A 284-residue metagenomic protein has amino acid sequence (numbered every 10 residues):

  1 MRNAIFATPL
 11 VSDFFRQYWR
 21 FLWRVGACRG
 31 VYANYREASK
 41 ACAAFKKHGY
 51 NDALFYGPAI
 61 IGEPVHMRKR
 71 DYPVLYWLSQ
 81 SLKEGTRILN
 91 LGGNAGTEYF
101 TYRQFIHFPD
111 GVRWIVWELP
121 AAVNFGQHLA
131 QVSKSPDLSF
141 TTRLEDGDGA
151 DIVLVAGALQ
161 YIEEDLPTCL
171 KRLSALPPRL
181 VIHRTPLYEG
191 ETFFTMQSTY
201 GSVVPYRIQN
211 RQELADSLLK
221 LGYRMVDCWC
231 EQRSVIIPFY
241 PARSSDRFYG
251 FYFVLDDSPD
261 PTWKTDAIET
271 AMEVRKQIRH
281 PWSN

Functional and structural regions predicted by a protein language model:
M1-A43, T270-N284: Membrane-proximal basic amphipathic "stem/tether" segments
Y32-E84: Class I SAM-dependent methyltransferase Rossmann-like catalytic core, especially the SAM/SAH-binding loop
G85-A95: Conserved class I S-adenosyl-L-methionine
G93-S139: Class I SAM-dependent methyltransferase SAM/SAH-binding core
D151-D165: A short SAM/SAH-binding and catalytic strip from SAM-dependent methyltransferases
Y161-L176: A short, conserved alpha-helix within the catalytic core of class I
P177-M196: Conserved beta-strand signature within the Rossmann-like core of class I S-adenosyl-L-methionine
V204-W229: Short alpha-helix
